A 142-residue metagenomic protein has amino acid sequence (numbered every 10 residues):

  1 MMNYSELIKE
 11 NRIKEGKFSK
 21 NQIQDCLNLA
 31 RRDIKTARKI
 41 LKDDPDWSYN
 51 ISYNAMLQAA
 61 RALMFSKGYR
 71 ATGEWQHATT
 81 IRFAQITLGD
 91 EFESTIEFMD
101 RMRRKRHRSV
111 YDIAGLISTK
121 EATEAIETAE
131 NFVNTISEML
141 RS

Functional and structural regions predicted by a protein language model:
M1-S142: Terminal alpha-helical segments
